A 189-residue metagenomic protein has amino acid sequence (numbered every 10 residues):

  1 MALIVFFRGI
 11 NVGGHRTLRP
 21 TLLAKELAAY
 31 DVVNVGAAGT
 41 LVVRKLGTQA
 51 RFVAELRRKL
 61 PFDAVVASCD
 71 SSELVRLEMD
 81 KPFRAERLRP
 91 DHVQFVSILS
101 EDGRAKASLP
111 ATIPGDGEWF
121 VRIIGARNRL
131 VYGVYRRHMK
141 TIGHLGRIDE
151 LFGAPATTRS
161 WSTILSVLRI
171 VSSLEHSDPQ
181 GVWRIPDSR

Functional and structural regions predicted by a protein language model:
M1-A38, V43-R189: Surface-exposed, charge/polar-rich loops and edge strands
